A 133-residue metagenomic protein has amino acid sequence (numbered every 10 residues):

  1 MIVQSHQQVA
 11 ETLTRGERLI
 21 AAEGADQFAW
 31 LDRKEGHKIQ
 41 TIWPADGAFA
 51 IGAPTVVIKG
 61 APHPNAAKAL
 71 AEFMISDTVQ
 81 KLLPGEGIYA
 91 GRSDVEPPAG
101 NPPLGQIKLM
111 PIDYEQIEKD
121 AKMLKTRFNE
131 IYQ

Functional and structural regions predicted by a protein language model:
M1-P44: Ligand-binding pocket segment of bilobal, Venus flytrap-like solute-binding proteins
I2-Q7, G60-A67, I117-A121: Solvent-exposed, acidic/flexible segments
R33, H37-F49, I58-G60, A99: Short beta-strand->loop
A50, H63-P64, S76-D77: Binding-cleft/active-site segments that stabilize strongly anionic ligands or cofactors
G52-H63, L82-L83: A bilobed periplasmic-binding-protein/Venus flytrap-type ligand-binding module shared by bacterial periplasmic
F73-P97: Periplasmic-binding protein-like
A99-Q133: Extracellular/periplasmic bilobal clamshell ligand-binding domains
